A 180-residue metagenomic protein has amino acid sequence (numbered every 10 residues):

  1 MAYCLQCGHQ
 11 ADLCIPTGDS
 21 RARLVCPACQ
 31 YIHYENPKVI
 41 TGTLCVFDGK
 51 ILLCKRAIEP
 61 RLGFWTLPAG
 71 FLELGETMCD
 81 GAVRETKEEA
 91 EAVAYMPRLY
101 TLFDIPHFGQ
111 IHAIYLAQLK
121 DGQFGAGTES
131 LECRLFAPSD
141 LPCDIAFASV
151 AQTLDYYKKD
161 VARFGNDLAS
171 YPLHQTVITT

Functional and structural regions predicted by a protein language model:
M1-G42: Acidic, metal-coordinating catalytic segment for phosphate/diphosphate chemistry, firing primarily on the Nudix
R21, K38-I40, V46, P60-L62 (+3 more regions): Short connector loops at helix/strand junctions that flank enzyme active sites, especially segments positioning acidic
A22, D48-K50, G122: Beta-strand-connecting loop/turn residues
A28, R56, A69, A117 (+1 more regions): Active-site donor-binding loop signature of nucleotide-sugar glycosyltransferases
C45-V46, L53, A117, L135: Conserved hydrophobic "DFG−1" position in protein kinase catalytic cores
V46-E88: Conserved Nudix-box catalytic region and its N-terminal flanking loop in Nudix hydrolases and closely related
L72-Y156, D160, D167, I178-T180: Unchanged
Y171-Q175: Short, highly charged C-terminal tails/helix-capping segments
